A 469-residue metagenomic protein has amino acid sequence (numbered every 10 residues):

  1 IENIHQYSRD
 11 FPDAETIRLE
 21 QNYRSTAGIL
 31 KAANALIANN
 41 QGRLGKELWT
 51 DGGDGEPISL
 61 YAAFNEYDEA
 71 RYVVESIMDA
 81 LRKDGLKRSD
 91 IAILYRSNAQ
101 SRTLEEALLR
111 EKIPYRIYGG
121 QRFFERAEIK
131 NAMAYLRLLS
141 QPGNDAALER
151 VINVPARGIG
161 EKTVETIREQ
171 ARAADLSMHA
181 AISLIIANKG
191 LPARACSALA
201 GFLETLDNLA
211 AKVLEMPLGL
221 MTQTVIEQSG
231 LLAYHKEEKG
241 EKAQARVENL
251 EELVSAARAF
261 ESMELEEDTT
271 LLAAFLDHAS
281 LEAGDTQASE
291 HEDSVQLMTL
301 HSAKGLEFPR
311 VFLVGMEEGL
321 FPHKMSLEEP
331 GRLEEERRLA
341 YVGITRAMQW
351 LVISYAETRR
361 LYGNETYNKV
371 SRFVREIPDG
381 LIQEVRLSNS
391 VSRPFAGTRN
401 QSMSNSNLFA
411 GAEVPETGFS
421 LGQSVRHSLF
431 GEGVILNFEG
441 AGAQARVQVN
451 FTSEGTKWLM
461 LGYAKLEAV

Functional and structural regions predicted by a protein language model:
I1, G42-R43, K304-P309, G442: Short, flexible loop/turn motifs enriched in small residues
I1-R9, A33: Short regulatory helix/loop adjacent to the ATP-binding pocket of P-loop NTPases
N3, E69-Y72, S76-D79, E252 (+2 more regions): Well-ordered alpha-helical segments embedded in enzymatic catalytic cores
P12-E15, Q21-P114, R137-Q141, A173 (+5 more regions): Helicase P-loop NTPase motor core
D54-G55, E292, G442-A443: Short acidic/glycine-enriched loop/turn segments that link adjacent beta-strands
K87, S101-I113, R126, M133-L381 (+2 more regions): Conserved helicase C-terminal RecA-like lobe
K112-R122: Conserved RecA-like helicase motor-core motifs
I377-R446, S453-Y463, E467-V469: Acidic, low-complexity intrinsically disordered tails
